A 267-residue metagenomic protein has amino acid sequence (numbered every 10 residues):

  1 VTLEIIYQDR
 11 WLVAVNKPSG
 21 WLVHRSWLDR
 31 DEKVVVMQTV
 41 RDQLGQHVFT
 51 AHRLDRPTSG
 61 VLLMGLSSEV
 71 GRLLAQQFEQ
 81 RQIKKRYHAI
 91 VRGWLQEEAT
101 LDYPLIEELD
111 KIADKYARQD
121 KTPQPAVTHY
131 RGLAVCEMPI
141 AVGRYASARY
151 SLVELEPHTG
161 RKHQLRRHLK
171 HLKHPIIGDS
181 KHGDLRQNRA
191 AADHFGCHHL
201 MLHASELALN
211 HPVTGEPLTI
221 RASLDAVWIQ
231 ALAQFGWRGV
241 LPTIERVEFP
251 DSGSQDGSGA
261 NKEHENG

Functional and structural regions predicted by a protein language model:
V1-G267: RNA pseudouridine synthases
